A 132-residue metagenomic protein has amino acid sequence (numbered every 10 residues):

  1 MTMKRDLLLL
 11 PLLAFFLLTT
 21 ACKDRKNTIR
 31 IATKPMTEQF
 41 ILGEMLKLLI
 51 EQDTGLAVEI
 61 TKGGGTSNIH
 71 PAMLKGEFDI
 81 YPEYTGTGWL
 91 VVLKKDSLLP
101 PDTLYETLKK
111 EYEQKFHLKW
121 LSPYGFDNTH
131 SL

Functional and structural regions predicted by a protein language model:
T2-L9: Bacterial N-terminal signal peptides that target proteins for export
L18-A21: C-terminal motif of bacterial Sec signal peptides marking the signal peptidase cleavage site
K26-E38, L56-K62: Short, well-ordered beta-strand elements
M36-F40, K62, T66, Y81-P82 (+2 more regions): Solvent-exposed, acidic/flexible segments
T37-L56: Short, polar/charged alpha-helical segment
N68-H70: Short, hydrophobic alpha-helical packing/hinge segments within bilobed ligand-binding/sensory domains
L74-E83: Alpha-to-beta junction loops
G86-L132: Contiguous mixed-secondary-structure segments that line small-molecule binding/active-site clefts of soluble domains
